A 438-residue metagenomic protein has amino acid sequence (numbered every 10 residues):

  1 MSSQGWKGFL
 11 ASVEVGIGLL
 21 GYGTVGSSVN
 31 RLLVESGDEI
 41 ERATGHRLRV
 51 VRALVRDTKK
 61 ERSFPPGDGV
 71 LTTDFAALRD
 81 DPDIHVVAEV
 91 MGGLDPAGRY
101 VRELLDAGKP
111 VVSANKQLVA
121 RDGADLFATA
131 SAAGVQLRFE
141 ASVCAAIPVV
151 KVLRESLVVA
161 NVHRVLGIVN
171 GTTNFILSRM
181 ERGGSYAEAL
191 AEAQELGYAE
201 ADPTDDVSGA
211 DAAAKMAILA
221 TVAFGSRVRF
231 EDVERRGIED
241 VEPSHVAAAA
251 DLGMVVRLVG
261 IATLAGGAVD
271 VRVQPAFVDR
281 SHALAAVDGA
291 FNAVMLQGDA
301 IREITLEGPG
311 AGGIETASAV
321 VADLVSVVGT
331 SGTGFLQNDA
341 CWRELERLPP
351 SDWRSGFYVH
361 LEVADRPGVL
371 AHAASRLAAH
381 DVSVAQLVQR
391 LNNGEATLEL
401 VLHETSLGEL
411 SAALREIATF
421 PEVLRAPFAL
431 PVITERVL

Functional and structural regions predicted by a protein language model:
S2-A107: N-terminal glycine-/serine-/threonine-rich beta1-alpha1-beta2 phosphate-ribose binding loop of Rossmann-like
P96-A107, K116-R154: Rossmann-fold NAD(P)-binding glycine/threonine-rich loop
P110-V112, V384: A short hydrophobic/small-residue beta-strand
S131-D211, I218: Rossmann-like NAD(P)H-binding beta-loop-alpha module
R179-M180, E188-A286, F291-A293: Substrate-binding/catalytic subdomain of NAD(P)-dependent oxidoreductase enzymes
I238, R280, R302-I304, G308-I314: Glycine-rich phosphate/pyrophosphate-binding beta-alpha loops
Q274-D299, G313-I314, A378-N393: Low-complexity, glycine/alanine/valine/leucine- and proline-rich hydrophobic stretches
A319, L324-L438: A conserved regulatory-domain signal marking ACT and ACT-like small-molecule sensing domains and adjacent regulatory
